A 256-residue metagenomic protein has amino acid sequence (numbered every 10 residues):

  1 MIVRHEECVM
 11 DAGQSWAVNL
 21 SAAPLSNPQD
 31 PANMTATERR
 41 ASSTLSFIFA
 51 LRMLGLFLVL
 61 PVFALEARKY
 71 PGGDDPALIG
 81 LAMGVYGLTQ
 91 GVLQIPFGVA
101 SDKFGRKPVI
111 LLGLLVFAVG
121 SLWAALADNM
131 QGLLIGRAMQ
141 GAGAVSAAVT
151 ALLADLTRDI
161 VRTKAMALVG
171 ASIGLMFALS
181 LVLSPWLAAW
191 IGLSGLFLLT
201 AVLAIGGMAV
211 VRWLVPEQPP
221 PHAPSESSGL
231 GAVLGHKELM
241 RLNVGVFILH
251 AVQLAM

Functional and structural regions predicted by a protein language model:
D30-E38, P216-G245: Juxtamembrane intracellular "pre-TM" segments in multi-pass secondary transporters
E38-L65, E238-A255: Pair of pore-lining "gating" transmembrane helices in MFS-fold secondary transporters
A50, G120, Q131-A144: Hydrophobic core of transmembrane alpha-helices in multi-pass small-molecule transporters, especially MFS/SLC-type
P61-P76: Short amphipathic helix-loop junctions that connect adjacent transmembrane helices in Major Facilitator Superfamily/SLC
G87-I95, F177-A178: Residue-level signature of mid-helix packing/kink "hotspots" within the transmembrane helices of 12-pass Major
V92-D128: Conserved MFS/SLC helix-loop-helix module at the cytosolic interface between two early adjacent transmembrane helices
G136-G174: Cytoplasmic helix-loop-helix junction between adjacent transmembrane helices in 12-TM secondary transporters
V202-P220: C-terminal membrane-cytosol helix-exit motif in multi-pass small-molecule transporters
